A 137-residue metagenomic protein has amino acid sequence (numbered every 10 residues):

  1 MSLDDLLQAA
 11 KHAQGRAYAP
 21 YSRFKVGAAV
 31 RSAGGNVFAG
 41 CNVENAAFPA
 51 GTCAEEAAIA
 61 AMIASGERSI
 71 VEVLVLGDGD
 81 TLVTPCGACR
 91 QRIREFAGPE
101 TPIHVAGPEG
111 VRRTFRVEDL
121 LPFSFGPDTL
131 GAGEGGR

Functional and structural regions predicted by a protein language model:
S2-A19, E67-R137: C-terminal binding/interaction regions
A10, G27-A28, G40, A58 (+1 more regions): Small residues (Ala/Gly/Ser/Thr
S22-R23, T52: Short glycine/proline-enriched turns and hinge-like loops at secondary-structure junctions
R23-S32: Short beta-strand scaffold segments in enzyme catalytic cores
R31-A33, N42-V43: Histidine- and/or cysteine-centered catalytic micro-motif in compact active-site loops
N36-V37: Hydrophobic "anchor" residues
C41-E56: Compact, glycine-rich, soluble single-domain proteins
A57, A61-S65, Q91: Feature captures the catalytic cores and cofactor-binding loops of soluble hydro-lyases/lyases that act on carboxylate
